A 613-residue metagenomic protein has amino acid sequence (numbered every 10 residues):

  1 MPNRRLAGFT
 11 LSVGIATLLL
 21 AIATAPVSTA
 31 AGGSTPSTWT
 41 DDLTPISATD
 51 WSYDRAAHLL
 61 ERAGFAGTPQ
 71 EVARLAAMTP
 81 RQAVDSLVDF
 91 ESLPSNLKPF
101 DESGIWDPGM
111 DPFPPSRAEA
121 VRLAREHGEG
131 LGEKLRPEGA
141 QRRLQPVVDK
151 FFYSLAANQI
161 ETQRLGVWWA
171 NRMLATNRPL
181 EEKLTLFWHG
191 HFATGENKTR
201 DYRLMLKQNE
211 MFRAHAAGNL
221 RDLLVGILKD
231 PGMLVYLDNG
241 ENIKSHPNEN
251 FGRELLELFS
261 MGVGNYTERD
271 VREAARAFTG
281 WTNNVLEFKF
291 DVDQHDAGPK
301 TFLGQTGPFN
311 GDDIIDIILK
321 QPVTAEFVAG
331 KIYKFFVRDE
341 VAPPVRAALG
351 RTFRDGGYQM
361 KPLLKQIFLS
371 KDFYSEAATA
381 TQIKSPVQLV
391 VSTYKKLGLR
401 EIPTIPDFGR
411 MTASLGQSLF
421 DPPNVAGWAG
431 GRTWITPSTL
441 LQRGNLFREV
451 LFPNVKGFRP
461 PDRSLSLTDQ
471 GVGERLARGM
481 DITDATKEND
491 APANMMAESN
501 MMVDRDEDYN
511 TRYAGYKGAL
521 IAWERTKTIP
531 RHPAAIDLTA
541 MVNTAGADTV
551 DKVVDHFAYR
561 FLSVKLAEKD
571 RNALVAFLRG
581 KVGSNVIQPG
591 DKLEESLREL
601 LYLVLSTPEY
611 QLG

Functional and structural regions predicted by a protein language model:
M1-V13: Bacterial N-terminal signal peptides that target proteins for export
T10-A23: Bacterial N-terminal signal peptides
A16-T17, V27-A30, P137: Cleavable N-terminal signal peptides
I22-S34: Signal peptide processing junction and immediate N-terminal pro/mature segment of secreted/exported proteins
G33-W51, A57-P69, E91, K98-G109 (+4 more regions): Flexible, low-complexity segments enriched for small/polar residues
S34-D41, L135-F152, N158, T162-A170 (+2 more regions): Active-site substrate-binding loop specific to GH73 endo-beta-N-acetylglucosaminidase modules in bacterial autolysins
D54-R55, T79, L228, Y358: Extracytoplasmic
G67-H191, G195-R213: N-terminal accessory alpha/beta regions
